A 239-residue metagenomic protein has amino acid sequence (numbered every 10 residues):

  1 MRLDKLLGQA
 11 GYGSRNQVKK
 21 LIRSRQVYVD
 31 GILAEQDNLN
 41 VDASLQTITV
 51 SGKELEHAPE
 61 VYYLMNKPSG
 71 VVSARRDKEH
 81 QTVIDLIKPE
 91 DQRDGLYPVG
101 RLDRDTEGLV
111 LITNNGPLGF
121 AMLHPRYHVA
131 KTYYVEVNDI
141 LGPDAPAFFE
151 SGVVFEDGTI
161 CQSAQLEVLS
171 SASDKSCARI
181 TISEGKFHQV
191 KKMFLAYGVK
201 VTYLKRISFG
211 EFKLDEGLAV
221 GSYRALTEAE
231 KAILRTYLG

Functional and structural regions predicted by a protein language model:
M1-G239: Basic, flexible Lys/Arg- and Gly-enriched helix-loop patches that mediate nucleic-acid binding at interfaces with rRNA
